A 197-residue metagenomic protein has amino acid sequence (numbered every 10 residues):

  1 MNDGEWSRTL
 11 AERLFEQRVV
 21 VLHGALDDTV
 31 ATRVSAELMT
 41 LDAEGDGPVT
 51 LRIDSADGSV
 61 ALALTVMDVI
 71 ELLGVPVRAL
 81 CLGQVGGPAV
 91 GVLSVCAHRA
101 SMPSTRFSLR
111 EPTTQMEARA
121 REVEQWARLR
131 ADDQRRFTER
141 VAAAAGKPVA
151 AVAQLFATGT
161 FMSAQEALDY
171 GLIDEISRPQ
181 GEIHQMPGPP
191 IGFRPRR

Functional and structural regions predicted by a protein language model:
M1-P88, V95-R197: N-terminal organellar transit peptides
